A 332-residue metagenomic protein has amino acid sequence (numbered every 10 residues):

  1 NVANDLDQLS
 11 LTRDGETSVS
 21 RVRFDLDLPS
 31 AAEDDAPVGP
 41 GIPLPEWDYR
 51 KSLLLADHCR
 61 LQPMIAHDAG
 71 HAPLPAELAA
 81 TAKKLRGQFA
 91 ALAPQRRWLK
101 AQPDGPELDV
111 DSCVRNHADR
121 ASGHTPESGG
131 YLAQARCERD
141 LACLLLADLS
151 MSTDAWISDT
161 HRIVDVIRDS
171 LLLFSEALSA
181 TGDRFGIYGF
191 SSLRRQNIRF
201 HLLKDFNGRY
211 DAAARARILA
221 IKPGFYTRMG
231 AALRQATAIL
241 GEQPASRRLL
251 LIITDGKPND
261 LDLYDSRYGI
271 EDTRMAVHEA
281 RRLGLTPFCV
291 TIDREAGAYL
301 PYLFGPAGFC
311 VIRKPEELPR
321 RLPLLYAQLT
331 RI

Functional and structural regions predicted by a protein language model:
N1-H117, H124-A142: Negatively charged
H67, M151-H161, R215-K222: Glycine- and acidic
L132-C137, L240-Q243, E279: Replace "in large, NTP-powered and nucleic-acid-processing enzymes" with "in large, NTP-powered factors and other
A133-I163, T254-N259: MIDAS-like acidic motif and immediate structural context at the N-terminus of von Willebrand factor A/I domains
T153-F185, A236, I270: …and closely analogous acidic/polar surface helices at protein-protein or active-site interfaces in A-domain-like
R195-R199, L203-R248, V290-R294, A298: Von Willebrand factor
T237, G256-P301: VWA/integrin I-like adhesion module and closely mimicked acidic/polar interface patches used
F304-I332: C-terminal helix of von Willebrand factor
